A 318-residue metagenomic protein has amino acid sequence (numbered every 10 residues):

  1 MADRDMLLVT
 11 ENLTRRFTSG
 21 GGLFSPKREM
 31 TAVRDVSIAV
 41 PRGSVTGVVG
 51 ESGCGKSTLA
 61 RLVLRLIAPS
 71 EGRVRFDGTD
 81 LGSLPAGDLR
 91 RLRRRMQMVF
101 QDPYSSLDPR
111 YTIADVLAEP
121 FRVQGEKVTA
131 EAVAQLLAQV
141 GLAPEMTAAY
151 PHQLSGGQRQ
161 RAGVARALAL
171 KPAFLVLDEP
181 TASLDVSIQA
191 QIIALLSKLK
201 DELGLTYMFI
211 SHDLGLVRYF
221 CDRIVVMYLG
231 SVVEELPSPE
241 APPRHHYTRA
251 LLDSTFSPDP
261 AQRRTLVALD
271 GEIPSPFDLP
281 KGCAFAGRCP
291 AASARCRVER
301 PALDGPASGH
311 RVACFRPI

Functional and structural regions predicted by a protein language model:
R4, G20, F24, V232-I318: Charged, flexible cofactor/metal-binding loops and thiol motifs
G22-K27, L81-Q97, V123, P239-P243 (+1 more regions): ABC ATPase NBD coupling module
G72-D80, E234: Conserved ABC transporter NBD signature motif
D80, A130-E145, R249-D253: Conserved ABC ATPase "signature" region
Y150-L154, Q158: Conserved ABC ATPase signature
K171: Conserved catalytic motifs of ABC-family nucleotide-binding domains
L184, I188-R264: P-loop NTP-binding/switch modules centered on Walker-like glycine-rich loops
